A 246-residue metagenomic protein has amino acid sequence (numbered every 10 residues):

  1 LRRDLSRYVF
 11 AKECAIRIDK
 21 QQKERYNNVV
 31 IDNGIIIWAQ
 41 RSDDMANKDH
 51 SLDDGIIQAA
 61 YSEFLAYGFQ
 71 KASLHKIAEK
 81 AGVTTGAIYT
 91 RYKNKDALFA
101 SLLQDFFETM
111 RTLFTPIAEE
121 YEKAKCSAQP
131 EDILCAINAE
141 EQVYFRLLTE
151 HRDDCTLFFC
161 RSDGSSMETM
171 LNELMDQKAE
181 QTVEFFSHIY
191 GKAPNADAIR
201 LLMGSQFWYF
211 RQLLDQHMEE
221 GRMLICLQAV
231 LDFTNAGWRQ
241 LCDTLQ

Functional and structural regions predicted by a protein language model:
D4-D43, E150, E180, E184 (+1 more regions): C-terminal peripheral helix-coil segments that are non-catalytic and often amphipathic
N47-L52: Short, Lys/Arg-enriched anionic-surface-contact patches
G55, A59, E63-A97, S101: Helix-turn-helix
A59-A66, T109-E120, A124, D154 (+2 more regions): Solvent-exposed, amphipathic alpha-helical segments
L74, Q104-M110: Short, basic, alpha-helical segments at the C-terminal edge of helix-turn-helix-like DNA-binding modules
S101, T115-E150: Hydrophobic alpha-helical connector segments
A124-P130, L157-S165: Short linear capping/connector segments at secondary-structure termini
C135, E140-E150, D163-Y190, D197-F207: Amphipathic alpha-helical packing segments from all-alpha helical-bundle domains
